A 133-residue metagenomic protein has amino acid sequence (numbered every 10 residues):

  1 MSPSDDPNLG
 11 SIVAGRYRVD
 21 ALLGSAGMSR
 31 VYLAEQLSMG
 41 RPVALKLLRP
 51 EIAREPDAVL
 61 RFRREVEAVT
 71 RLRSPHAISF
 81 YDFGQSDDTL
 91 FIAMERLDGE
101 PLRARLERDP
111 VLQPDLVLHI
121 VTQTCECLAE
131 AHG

Functional and structural regions predicted by a protein language model:
V19-A26, V31: Protein kinase glycine-rich loop
G24, R64, L72-H76, T89 (+1 more regions): Flexible N-lobe loop architecture of eukaryotic-like protein kinase catalytic domains
E35-P42: Conserved N-lobe loop of protein kinases adjacent to the ATP-binding glycine-rich P-loop
R49-R71: AlphaC helix of the eukaryotic protein kinase fold
F83: Activation-segment/catalytic-loop signature of the eukaryotic protein kinase fold
D87-P101, R105: Conserved short submotifs of the Hanks-type protein kinase catalytic core that shape the nucleotide-binding pocket
I120-V121: Activation segment signature within eukaryotic-like protein kinase domains
E126-G133: Protein kinase catalytic-loop region centered on the HRD/HxD motif
